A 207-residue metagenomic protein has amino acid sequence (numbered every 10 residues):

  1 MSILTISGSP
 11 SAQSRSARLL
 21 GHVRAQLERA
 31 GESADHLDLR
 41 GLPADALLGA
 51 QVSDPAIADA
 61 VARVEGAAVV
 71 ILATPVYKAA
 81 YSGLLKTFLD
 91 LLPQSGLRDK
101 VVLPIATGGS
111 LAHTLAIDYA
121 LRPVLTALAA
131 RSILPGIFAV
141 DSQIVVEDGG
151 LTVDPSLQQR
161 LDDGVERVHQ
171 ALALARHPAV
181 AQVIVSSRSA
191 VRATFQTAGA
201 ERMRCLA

Functional and structural regions predicted by a protein language model:
M1-E32: N-terminal beta1-alpha1 ligand-phosphate binding loop
S7, D38, G136-F138: Residue-level recognition of beta-strand->loop/alpha-helix junctions
S33-D35, R131: Conserved beta-strand segments of alpha/beta enzyme cores
H36-A56, V145-G150: N-terminal beta-loop-helix "entrance" segment that forms/cooperates in small-molecule cofactor or anionic ligand
V52, A56-A129: Helix-loop-strand module that forms the ligand-binding subsite of alpha/beta enzymes
I133-A207: Glycine-rich phosphate/pyrophosphate-binding loop and the adjoining helix
